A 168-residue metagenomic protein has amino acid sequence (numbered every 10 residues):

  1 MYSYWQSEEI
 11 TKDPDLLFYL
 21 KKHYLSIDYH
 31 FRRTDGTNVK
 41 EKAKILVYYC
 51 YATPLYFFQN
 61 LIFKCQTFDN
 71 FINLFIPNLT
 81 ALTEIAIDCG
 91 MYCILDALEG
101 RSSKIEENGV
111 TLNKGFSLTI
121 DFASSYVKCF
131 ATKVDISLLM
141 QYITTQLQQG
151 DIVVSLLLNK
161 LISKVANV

Functional and structural regions predicted by a protein language model:
M1-V168: Eukaryotic alpha-helical solenoid repeat scaffolds
